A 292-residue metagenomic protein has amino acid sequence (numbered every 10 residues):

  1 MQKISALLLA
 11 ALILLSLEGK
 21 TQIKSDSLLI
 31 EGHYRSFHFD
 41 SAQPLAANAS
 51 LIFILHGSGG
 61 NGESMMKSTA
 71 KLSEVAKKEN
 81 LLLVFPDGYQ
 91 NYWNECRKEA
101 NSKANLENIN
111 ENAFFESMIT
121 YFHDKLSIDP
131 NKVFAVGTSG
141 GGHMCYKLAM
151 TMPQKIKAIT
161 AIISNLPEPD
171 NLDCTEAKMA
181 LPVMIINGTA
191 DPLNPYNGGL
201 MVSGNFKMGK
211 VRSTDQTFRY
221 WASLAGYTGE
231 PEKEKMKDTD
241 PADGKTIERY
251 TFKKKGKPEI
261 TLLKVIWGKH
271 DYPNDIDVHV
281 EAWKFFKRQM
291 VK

Functional and structural regions predicted by a protein language model:
M1-I23: Bacterial Sec-dependent N-terminal signal peptides
S27-H38, A47-F134, M144, M150-T151 (+1 more regions): Serine-hydrolase catalytic machinery in alpha/beta-hydrolase-like enzymes
H33-Y34, Q43-L51, K178-A180, P258: Proline/glycine-enriched tight loop/beta-turn segments at coil->beta junctions that connect or precede beta-strands
K67-S68, D124-K125, P130-L181: Primarily recognizes the serine-hydrolase "nucleophile elbow" in alpha/beta-hydrolase and SGNH/GDSL folds
I185-N187: Short beta-strand/loop motif that positions the catalytic acidic residue of the alpha/beta-hydrolase fold
K207-D243: Acidic, glycine-rich loop-and-strand cores that form catalytic or ligand-binding grooves in diverse globular domains
D277-K292: Catalytic active-site module of serine/aspartate enzymes centered on a nucleophile-bearing elbow/loop
